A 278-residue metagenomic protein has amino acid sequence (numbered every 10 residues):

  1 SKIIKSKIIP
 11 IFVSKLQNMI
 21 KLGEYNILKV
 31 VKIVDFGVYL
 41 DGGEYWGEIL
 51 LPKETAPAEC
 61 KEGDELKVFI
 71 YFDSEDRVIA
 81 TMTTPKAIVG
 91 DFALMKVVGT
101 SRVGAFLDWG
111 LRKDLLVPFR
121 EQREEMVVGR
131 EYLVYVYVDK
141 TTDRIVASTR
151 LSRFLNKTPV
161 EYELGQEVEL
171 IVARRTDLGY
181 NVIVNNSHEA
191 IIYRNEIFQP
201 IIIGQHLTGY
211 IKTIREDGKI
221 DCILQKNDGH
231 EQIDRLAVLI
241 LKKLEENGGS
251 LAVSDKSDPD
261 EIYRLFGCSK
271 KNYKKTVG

Functional and structural regions predicted by a protein language model:
I3, I9-G278: Single-stranded RNA-binding regions, centering on S1/OB-family and related RNA-binding modules
